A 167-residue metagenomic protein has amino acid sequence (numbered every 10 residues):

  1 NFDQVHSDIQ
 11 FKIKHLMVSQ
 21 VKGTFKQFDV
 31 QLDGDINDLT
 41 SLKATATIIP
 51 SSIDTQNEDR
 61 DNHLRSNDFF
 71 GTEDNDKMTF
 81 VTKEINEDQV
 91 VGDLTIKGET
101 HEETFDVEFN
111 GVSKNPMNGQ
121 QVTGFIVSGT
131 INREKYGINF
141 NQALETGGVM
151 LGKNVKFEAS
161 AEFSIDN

Functional and structural regions predicted by a protein language model:
N1-N167: Low-complexity, acidic/polar, glycine-enriched regions of mature
